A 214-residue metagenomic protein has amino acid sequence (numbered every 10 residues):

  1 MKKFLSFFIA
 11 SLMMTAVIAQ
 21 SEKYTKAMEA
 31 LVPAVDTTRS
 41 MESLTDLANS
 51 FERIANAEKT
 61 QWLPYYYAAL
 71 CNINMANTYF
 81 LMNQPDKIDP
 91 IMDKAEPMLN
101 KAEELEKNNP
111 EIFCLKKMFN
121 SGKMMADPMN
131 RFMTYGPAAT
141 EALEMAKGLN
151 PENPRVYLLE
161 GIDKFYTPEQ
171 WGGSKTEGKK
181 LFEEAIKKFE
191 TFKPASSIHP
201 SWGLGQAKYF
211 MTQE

Functional and structural regions predicted by a protein language model:
M1-A27: Bacterial Sec-dependent N-terminal signal peptides
Q20-L63: Start-of-domain marker
A30-A48, C71-A102, M118-E144, I162-Q206: Short coil/linker segments at helix-helix boundaries
L105-N120: Mid-length scaffold segments of soluble, non-membrane domains
